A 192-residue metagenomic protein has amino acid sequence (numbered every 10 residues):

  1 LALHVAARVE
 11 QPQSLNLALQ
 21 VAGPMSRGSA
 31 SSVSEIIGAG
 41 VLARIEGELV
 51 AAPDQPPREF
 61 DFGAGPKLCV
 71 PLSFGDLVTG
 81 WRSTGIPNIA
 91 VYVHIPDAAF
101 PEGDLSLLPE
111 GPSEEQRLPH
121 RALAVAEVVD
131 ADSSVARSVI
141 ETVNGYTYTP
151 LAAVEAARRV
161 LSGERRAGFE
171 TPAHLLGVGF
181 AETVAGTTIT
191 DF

Functional and structural regions predicted by a protein language model:
L1-A6, G80, A152-V160: Buried hydrophobic packing segments
H4-S138, T147: Active-site-lining helix/loop region of Rossmann-like oxidoreductase modules
L118-F192: C-terminal helical cap and adjacent loop that interface with cofactors, partners, or active-site loops
